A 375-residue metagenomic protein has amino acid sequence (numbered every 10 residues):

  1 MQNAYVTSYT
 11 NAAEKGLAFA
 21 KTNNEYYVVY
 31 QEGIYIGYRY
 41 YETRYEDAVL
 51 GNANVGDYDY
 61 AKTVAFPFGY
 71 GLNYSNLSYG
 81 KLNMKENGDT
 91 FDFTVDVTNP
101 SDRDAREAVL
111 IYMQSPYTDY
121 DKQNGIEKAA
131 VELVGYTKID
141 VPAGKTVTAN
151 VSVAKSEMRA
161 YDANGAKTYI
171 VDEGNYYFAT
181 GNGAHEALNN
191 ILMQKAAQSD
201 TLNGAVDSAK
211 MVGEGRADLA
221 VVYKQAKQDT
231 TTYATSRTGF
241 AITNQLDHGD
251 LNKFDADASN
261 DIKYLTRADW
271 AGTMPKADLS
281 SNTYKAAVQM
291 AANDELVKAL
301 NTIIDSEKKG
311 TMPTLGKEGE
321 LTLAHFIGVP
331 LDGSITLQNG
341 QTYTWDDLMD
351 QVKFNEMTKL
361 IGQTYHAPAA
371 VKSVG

Functional and structural regions predicted by a protein language model:
M1-D92, D96-R106, T168-G181, A187-I303 (+3 more regions): Secreted, periplasmic, or luminal enzymes acting at the cell surface/secretory milieu
N23, Y27, Q31-I34, Y40-A48 (+2 more regions): N-terminal leader/propeptide and maturation segments of large enzyme subunits in energy/redox metabolism and hydrolases
N99-S101, S115-Y117, K155-E157, N182-A184: Beta-strand elements of well-folded, non-transmembrane domains
D102-A130: Short acidic, flexible loop segments centered on an aromatic residue
I111-M113, V297-D332: Membrane-interacting alpha-helical segments
Y112-Q114, N150, A179: Residue-level recognition of conserved beta-strand edge/terminus positions
D119-G165: Intrinsically disordered, low-complexity Pro/Gly/Ser/Thr-rich segments with frequent PxxP/GP/PP motifs and embedded
L315-K317, T322-G375: N-terminal amphipathic, basic-rich helices that act as targeting or association modules
